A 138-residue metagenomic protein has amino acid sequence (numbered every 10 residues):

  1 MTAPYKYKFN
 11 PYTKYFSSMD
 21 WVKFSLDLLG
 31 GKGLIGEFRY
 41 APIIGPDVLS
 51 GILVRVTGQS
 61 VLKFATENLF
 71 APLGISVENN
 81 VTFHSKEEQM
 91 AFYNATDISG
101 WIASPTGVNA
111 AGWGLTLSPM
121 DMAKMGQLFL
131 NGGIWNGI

Functional and structural regions predicted by a protein language model:
M1, I43-I52, S118-G126: Well-ordered alpha-helical segments within folded domains of soluble proteins
M1-F9: Short helix- or helix-capping micro-motifs that position conserved polar/aromatic residues at function-defining sites
Y7, G58, N131-W135: A generic secondary-structure boundary signal that marks alpha-helix termini
K8-K86, V108, W113: Catalytic-site signature segments of enzymes, centered on catalytic residues
L26, K63, H84-I138: Penicillin-binding protein/beta-lactamase superfamily catalytic region
